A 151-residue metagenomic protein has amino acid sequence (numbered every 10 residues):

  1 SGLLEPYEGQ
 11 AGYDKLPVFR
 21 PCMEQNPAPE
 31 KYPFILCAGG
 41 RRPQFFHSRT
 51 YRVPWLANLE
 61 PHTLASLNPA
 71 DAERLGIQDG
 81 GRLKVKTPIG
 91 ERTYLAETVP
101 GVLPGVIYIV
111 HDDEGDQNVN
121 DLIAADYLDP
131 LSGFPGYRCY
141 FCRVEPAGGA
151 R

Functional and structural regions predicted by a protein language model:
S1-W55: Long, low-complexity segments enriched in small/aliphatic residues
R52-S66, A70-R151: Long, contiguous, secondary-structure-rich segments that constitute the structural scaffold of globular domains
